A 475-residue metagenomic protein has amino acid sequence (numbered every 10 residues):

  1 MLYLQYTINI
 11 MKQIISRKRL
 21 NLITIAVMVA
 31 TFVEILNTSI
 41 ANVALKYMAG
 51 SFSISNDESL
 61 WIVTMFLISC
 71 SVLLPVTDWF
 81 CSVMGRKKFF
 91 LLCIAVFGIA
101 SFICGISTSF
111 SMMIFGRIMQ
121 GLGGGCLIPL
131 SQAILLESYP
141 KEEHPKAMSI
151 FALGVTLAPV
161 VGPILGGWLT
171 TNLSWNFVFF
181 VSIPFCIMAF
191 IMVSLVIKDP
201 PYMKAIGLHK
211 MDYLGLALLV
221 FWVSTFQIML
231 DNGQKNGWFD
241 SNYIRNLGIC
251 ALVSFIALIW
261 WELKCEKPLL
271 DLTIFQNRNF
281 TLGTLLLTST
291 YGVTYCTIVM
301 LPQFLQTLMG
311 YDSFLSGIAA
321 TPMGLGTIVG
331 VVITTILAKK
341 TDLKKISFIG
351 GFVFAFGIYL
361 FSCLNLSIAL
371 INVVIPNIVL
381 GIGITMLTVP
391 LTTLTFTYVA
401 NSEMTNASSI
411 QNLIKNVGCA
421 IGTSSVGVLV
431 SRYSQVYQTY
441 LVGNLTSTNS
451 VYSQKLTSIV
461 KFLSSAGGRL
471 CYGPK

Functional and structural regions predicted by a protein language model:
Y3-V27, K198, A257, K267 (+3 more regions): Transmembrane-helix exit segments and adjacent C-terminal regions of multi-pass membrane proteins
L20-L74, D78, M112, S174 (+5 more regions): Transmembrane core module of solute transporters
E34, V63-F66, C70, F97 (+10 more regions): Structural signature of transmembrane alpha-helices in multi-pass secondary transporters
I35, S39, G105, G121-P129 (+4 more regions): Small-residue-rich segments within alpha-helical transmembrane domains of MFS-like 12-TM solute carriers
L74-L214: Helix-loop-helix hairpins in multi-pass membrane proteins, especially solute transporters
P184-Y202, V220-N232, C250-K264: C-terminal membrane-cytosol helix-exit motif in multi-pass small-molecule transporters
N416-K475: Hydrophobic transmembrane architecture of multi-pass small-molecule transporters
